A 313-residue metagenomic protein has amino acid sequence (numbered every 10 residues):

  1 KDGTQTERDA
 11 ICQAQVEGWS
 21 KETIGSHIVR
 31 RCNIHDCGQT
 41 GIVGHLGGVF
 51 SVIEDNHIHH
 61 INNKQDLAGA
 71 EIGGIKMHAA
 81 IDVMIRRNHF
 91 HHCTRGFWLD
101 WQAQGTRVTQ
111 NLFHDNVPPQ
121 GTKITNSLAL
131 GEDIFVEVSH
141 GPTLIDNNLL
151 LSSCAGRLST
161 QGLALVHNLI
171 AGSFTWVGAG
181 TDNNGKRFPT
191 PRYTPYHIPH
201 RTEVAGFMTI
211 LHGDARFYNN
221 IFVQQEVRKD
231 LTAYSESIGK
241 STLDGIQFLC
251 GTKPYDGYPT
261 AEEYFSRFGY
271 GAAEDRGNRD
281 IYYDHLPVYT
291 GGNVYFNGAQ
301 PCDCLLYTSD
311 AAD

Functional and structural regions predicted by a protein language model:
K1-S20, I24, D36-H45, D66-M77 (+7 more regions): Extracellular beta-strand/beta-solenoid scaffold signature
T4-A10, E22-T40, G48-K64, G73-K76 (+7 more regions): Right-handed parallel beta-helix
N33, F207-D214, Y282-P287: A general structural signal for short secondary-structure junctions and capping/turn motifs
H200-Y218, F222-L231: Extracellular beta-strand/loop-rich repeat segments of large surface/secreted proteins
R228-E236, Q300-L306: Short acidic, Gly/Pro-enriched loop/turn segments at secondary-structure junctions
D275-Y282, L286-P287, G291-Q300: Active-site/pore-lining binding-face segments in mid-to-C-terminal subdomains
Y307-A312: Conserved small/polar residues in nucleotide/adenosyl-binding loops
